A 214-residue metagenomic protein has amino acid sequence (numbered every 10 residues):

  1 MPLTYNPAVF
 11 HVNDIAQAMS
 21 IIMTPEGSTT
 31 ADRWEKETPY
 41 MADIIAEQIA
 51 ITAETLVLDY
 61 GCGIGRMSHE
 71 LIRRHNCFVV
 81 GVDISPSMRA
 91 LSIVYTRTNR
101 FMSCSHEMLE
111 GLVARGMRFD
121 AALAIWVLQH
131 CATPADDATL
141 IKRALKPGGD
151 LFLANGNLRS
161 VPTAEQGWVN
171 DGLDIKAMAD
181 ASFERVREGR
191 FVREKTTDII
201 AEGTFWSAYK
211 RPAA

Functional and structural regions predicted by a protein language model:
M1-G27: N-terminal, positively charged/glycine-rich alpha-helical extensions of SAM-dependent methyltransferases
E26-D43: Conserved SAM-binding loop and adjacent beta-strand
E54-G63: Conserved class I S-adenosyl-L-methionine
I64-E110: Class I SAM-dependent methyltransferase SAM/SAH-binding core
L112-A122: A short acidic, Gly/Pro-enriched loop at the edge of an enzyme's catalytic core that lines a small-molecule cofactor
A121-T133: A short SAM/SAH-binding and catalytic strip from SAM-dependent methyltransferases
D136-P147: A short glycine-rich, Lys/Arg-flanked "PGG" loop and its adjoining helix->strand segment in the class I
F152-A177: Conserved class I S-adenosyl-L-methionine
